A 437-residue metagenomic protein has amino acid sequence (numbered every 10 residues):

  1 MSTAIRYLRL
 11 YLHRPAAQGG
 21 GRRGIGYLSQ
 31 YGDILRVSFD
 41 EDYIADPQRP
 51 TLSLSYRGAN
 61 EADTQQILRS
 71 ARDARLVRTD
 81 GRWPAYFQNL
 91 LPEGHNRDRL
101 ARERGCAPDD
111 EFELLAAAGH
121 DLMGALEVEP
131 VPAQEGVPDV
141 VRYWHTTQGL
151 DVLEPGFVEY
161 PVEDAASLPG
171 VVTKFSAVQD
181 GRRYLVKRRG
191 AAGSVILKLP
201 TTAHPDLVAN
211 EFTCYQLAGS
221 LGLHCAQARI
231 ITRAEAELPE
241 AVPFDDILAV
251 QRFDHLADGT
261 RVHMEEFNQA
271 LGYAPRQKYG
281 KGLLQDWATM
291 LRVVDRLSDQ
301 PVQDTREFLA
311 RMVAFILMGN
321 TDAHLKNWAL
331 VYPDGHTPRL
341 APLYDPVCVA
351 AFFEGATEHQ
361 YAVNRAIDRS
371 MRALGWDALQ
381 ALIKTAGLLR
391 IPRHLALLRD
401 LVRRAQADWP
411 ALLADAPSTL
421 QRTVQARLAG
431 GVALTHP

Functional and structural regions predicted by a protein language model:
M1-L325, A329-P437: Phosphate/dinucleotide-binding and metal-coordinating scaffold of catalytic cores in nucleotide-dependent enzymes
